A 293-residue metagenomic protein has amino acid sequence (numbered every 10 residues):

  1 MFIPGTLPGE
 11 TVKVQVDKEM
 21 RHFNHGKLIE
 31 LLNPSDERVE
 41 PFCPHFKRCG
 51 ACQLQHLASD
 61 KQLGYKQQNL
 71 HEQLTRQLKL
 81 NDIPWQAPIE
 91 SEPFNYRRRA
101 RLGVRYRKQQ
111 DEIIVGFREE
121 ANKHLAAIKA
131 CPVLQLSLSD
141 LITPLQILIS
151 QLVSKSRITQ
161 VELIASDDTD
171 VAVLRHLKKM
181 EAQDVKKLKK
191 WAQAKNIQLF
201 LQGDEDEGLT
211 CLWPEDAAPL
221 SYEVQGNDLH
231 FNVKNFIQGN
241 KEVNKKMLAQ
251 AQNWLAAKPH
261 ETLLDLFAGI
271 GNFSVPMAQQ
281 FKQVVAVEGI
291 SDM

Functional and structural regions predicted by a protein language model:
M1-M293: Accessory RNA-recognition modules of RNA-modification enzymes
